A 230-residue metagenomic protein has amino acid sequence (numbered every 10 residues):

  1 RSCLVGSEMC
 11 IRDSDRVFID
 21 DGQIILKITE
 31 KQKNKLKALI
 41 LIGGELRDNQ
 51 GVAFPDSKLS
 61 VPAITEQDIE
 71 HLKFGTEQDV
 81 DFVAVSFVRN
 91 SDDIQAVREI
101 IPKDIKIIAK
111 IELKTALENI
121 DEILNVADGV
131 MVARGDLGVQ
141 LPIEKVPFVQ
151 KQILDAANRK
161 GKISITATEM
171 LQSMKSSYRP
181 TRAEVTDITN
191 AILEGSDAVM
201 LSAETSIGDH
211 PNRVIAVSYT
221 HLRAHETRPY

Functional and structural regions predicted by a protein language model:
R1-G6, I11, H221-A224, R228-Y230: Single conserved hydrophobic/aromatic residue that forms the stacking wall/gate of nucleotide- or nucleobase-binding
S7-E8, R12-I69: Beta-strand/loop-dominated core regions that host nucleotide or nucleotide-derived cofactor-binding catalytic loops
F54-L59, I101-K110, K160-K175: Short beta-strand/loop segments at the ligand-binding rim of alpha/beta enzyme cores
E66-Q78, L117-G135, V185, T189: Alpha/beta enzyme core
V83, I107-I111, V130-V132, S164-A167 (+1 more regions): Hydrophobic faces of well-ordered beta-strands that scaffold small-molecule active sites in alpha/beta enzyme cores
F87-P102, E118, L141-I153, G208-V214: Active-site-adjacent beta->alpha loops and helix N-cap segments on the catalytic face of soluble alpha/beta enzymes
I100-I105, Q150-T166, S218-R223: Alpha-helix-loop-beta-strand connector modules within alpha/beta enzyme cores
R134-V139, N190-H210: Glycine-rich phosphate-binding active-site loops on the catalytic face of alpha/beta enzymes
